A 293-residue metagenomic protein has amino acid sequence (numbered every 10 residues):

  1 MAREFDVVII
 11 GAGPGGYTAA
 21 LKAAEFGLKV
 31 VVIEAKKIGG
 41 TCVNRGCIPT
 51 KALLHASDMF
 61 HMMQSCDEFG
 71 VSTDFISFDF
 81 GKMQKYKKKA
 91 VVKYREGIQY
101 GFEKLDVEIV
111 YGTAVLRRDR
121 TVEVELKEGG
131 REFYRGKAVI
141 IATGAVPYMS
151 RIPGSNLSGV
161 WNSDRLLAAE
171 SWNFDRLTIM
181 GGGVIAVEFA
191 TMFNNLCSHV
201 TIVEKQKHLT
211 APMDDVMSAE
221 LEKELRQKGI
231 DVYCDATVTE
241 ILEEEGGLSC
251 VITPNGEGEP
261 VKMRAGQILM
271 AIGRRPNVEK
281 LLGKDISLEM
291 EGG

Functional and structural regions predicted by a protein language model:
M1-G13, F174-G183: Beta1/beta-strand and adjacent pyrophosphate-binding region of the FAD-binding site in flavoprotein oxidoreductases
A2-F5, L21-L28, I33-F174, Q206-T210 (+6 more regions): Glycine-rich flavin
F5-V32, A186-N195: N-terminal Rossmann-like FAD-binding beta1-loop-alpha1 element of flavoenzymes
G11, A142-T143, S163, M180 (+3 more regions): Short, well-ordered coil/turn residues at beta-beta hairpins and beta-strand->alpha-helix junctions within
T18, T41, M149-R151, V187-E188 (+3 more regions): Glycine/Thr-rich phosphate-binding loops of Rossmann-like dinucleotide-binding domains
G27, C197-H199, G229: Glycine-centered short loops/turns at secondary-structure junctions
E170-M213: Rossmann-like NAD(P)H-binding beta-loop-alpha module
V261-G292: C-terminal catalytic lobe of FAD-dependent flavoproteins
